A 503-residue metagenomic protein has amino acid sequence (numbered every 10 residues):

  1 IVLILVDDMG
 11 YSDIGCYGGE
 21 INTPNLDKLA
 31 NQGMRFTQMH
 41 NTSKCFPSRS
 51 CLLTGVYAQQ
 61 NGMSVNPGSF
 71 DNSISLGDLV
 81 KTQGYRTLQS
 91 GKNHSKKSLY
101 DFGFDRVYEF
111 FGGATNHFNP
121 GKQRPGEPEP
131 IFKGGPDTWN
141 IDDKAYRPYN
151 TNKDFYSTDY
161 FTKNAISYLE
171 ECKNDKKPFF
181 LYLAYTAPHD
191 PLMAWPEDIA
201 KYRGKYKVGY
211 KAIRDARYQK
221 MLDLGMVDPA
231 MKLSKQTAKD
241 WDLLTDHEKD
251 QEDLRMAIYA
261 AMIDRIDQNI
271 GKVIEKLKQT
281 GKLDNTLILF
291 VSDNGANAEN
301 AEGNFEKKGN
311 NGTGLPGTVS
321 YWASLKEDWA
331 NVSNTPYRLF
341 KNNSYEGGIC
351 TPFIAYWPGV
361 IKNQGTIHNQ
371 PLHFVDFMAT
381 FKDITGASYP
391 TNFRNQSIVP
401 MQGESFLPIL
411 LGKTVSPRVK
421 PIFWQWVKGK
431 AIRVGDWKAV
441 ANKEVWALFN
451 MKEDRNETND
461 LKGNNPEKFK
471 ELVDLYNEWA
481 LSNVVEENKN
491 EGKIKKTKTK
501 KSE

Functional and structural regions predicted by a protein language model:
I1-W446, M451-L481, E486-N488, G492-K500: Formylglycine-dependent sulfatase
